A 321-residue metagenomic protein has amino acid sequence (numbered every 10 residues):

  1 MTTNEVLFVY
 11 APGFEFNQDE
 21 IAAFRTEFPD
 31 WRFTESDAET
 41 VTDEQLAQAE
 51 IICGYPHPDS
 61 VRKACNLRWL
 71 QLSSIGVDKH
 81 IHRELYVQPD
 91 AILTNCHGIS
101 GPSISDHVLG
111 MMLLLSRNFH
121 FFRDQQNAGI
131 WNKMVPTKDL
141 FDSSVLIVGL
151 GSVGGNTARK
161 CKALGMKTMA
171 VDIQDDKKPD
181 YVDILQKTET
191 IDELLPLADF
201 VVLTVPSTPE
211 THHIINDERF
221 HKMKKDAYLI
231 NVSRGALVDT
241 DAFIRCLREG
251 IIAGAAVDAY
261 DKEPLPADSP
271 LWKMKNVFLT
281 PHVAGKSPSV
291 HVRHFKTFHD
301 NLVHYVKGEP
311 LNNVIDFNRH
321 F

Functional and structural regions predicted by a protein language model:
M1-A49: N-terminal glycine-/charge-rich "phosphate-binding" loop or analogous flexible N-terminal tail
S36-Q45, P58-R62, D183-L197: Short acidic low-complexity segments
Q45-A47, V61-A64, L140, L194-A198 (+2 more regions): A short, aliphatic-rich alpha-helical micro-motif
A47-R123: Phosphate/diphosphate ligand-binding glycine-rich loop within oxidoreductases
I92, F122-N156, D183: Glycine-rich NAD(P)-binding loop of Rossmann-like domains
L93, D226, V232-F321: Rossmann-like dinucleotide-binding domain for NAD(H)/NADP(H)
S105-F121, A163-M166, K296-E309: Oxidoreductase and adenylate-handling cofactor-binding alpha/beta cores
Q174-P270: Rossmann-like adenosine-cofactor binding region
